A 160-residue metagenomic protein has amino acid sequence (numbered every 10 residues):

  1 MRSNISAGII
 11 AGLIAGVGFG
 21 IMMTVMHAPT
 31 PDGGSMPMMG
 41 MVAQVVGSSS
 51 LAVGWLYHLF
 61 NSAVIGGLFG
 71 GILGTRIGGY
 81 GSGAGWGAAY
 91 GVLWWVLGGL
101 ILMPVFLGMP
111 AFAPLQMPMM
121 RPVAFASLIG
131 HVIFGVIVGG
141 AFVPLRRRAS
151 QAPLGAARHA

Functional and structural regions predicted by a protein language model:
M1-A160: Juxtamembrane/disordered regions of integral membrane proteins
